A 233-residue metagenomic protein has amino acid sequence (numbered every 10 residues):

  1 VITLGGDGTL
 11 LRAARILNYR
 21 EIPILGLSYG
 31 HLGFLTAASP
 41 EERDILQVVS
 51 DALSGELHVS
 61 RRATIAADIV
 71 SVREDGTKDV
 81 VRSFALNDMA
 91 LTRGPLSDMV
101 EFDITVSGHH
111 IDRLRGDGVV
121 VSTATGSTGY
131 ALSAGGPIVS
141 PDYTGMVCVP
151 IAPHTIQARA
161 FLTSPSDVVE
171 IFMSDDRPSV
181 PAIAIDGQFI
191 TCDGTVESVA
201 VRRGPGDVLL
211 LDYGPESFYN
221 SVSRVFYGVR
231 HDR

Functional and structural regions predicted by a protein language model:
G8-A14, T128-S133: Short glycine/serine/threonine-rich phosphate/pyrophosphate-binding segments that cradle anionic phosphate groups
R12-G30, F34: Gly/Ser-rich helix-loop-strand patches that form or flank binding pockets for ribonucleotide-derived cofactors
H31-D117: Catalytic core of DAGKc-family lipid kinases
R61-I65, A85-N87, D98-F102, D117-V119 (+5 more regions): A generic structural signal for short beta-strands and their flanking turns/coil linkers
V72, S83, L91, S107-H110 (+1 more regions): ATP/nucleoside-binding phosphotransfer catalytic cores, i.e., glycine-rich phosphate-binding loops
I104, G126, I183: Short aromatic-centered micro-motifs
H109-Q157: Gly/Ser/Thr-rich active-site loops/lids in small-molecule metabolic enzymes that frequently grip phosphoryl groups
